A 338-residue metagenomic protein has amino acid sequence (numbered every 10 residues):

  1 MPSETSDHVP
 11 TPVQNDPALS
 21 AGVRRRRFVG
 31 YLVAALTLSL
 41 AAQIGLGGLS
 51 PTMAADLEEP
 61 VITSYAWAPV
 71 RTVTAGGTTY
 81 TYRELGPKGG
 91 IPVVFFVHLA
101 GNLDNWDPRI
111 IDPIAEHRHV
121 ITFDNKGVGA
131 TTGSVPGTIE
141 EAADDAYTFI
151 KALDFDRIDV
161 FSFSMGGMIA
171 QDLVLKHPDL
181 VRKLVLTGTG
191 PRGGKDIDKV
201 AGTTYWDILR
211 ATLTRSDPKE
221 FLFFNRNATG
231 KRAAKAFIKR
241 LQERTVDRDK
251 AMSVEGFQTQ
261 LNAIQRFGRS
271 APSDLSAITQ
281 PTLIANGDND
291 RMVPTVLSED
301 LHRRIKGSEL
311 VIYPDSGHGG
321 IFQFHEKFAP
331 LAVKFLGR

Functional and structural regions predicted by a protein language model:
P2-S3, P10-F95, E116-R118, G337-R338: Alpha/beta-hydrolase fold catalytic core
T78-T132: Conserved HGGG/HGGXW glycine-rich cap/lid loop of the alpha/beta-hydrolase fold
T122-F161: Active-site loop/oxyanion-hole signature of alpha/beta-hydrolase fold enzymes
L175, K183-T214: Flexible "cap/lid" loop of the alpha/beta hydrolase fold
D217-R269, D274: Conserved alpha/beta-hydrolase catalytic His-Asp/Glu region
I278, I284-N286: Short beta-strand/loop motif that positions the catalytic acidic residue of the alpha/beta-hydrolase fold
N289-V293: Acidic catalytic loop of the alpha/beta-hydrolase fold
S308-R338: Catalytic active-site module of serine/aspartate enzymes centered on a nucleophile-bearing elbow/loop
